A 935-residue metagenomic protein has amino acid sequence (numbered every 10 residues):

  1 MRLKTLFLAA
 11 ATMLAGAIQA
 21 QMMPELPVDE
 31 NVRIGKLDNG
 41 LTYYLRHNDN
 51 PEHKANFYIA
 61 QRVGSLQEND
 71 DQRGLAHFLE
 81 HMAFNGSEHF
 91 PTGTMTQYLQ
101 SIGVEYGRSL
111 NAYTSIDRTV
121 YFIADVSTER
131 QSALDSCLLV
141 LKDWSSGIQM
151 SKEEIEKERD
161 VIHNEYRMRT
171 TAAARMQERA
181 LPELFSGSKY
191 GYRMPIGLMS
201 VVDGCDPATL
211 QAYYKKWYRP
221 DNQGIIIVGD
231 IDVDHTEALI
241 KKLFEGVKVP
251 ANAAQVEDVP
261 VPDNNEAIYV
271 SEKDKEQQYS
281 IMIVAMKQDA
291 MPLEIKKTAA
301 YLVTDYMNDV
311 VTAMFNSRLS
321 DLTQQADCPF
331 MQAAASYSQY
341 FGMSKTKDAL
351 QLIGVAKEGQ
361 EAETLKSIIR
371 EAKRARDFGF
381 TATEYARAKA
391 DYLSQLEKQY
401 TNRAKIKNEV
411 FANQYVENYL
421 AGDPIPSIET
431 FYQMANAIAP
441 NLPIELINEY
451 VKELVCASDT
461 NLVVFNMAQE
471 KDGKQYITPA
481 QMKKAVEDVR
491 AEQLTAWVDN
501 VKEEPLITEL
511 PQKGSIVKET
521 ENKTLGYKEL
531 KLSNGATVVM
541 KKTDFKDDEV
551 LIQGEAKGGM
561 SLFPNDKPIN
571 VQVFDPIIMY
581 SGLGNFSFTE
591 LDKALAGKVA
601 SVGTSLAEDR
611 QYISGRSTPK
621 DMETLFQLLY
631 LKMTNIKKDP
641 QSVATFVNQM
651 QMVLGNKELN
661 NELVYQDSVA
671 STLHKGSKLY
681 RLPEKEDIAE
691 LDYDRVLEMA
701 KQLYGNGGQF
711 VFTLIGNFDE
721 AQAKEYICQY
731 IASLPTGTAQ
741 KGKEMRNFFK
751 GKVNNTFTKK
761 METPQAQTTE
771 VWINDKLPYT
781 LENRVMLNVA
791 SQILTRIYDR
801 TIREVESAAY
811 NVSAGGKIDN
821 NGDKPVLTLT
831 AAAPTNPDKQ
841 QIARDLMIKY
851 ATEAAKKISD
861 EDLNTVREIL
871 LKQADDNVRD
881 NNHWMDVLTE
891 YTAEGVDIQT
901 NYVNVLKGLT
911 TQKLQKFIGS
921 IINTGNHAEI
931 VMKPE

Functional and structural regions predicted by a protein language model:
M1-F7: Bacterial N-terminal signal peptides that target proteins for export
K4, G147-E156, K637-V643: Short secondary-structure capping/junction motifs at helix and strand boundaries
A15-A17: N-terminal signal peptide c-region/cleavage motif recognized by signal peptidases
A20-L45, D232-Y301, D305-N316, Q324-C328 (+12 more regions): Proteolytic maturation boundary segments
R46, P51-E68, G74-A76, G93-D143 (+15 more regions): M16 family metallopeptidases and their MPP-like homologs
R73-H81, N85, T312-A313, P568-P576 (+2 more regions): Active-site recognition of the HExxH zinc-binding catalytic motif
E154-N222, I226-V228, V233-I240, V249-D258 (+1 more regions): Hydrophobic, small-residue-rich alpha-helical packing segments that form membrane-like cores
G204-I240, L682, I688-I727: Internal metal/ion-chelating core segments
